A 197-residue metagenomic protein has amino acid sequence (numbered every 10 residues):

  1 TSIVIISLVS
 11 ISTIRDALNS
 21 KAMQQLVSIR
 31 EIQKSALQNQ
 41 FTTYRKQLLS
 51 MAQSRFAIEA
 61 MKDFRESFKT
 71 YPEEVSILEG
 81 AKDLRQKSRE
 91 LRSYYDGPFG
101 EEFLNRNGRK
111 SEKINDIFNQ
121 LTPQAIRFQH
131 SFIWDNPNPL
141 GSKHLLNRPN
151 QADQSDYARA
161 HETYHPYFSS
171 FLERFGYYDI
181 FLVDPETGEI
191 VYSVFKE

Functional and structural regions predicted by a protein language model:
T1-D16, S20, Q24, I29 (+2 more regions): Extreme N-terminal signal-anchor transmembrane helix of membrane signaling/transducer proteins, especially in bacteria
V4, K34, T163-P166: Residue-level detector of functional hotspots within protein domains
V27-T42: Juxtamembrane segments flanking the first transmembrane helix of membrane-anchored signal-transduction proteins
Q40-E197: Extracytoplasmic/periplasmic sensory segments of membrane signal-transduction proteins
